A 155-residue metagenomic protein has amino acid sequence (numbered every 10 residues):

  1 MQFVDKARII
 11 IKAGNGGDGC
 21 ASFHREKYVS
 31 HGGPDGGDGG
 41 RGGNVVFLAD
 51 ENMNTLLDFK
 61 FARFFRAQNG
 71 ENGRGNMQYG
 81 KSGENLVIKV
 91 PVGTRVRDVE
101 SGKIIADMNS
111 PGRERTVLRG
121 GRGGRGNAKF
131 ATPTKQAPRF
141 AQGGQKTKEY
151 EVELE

Functional and structural regions predicted by a protein language model:
M1-E155: Conserved P-loop NTPase architecture
